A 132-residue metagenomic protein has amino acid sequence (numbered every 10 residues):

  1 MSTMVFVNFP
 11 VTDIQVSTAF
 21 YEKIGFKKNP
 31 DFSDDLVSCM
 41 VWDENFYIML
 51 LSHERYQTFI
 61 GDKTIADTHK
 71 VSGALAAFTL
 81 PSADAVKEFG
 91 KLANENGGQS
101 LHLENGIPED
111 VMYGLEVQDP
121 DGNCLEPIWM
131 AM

Functional and structural regions predicted by a protein language model:
M1-T18, L75-F78, A131-M132: N-terminal beta-strand motif that seeds the catalytic metal site of vicinal oxygen chelate
M1-T3, H69-G73, E109: Short glycine-enriched loop/turn motifs at secondary-structure junctions
N8-Q57: Core segments of cupin and vicinal oxygen chelate
V11, T18, K28, S38-M40 (+4 more regions): A structural feature recognizing the 12-helix transmembrane core of secondary solute carriers
V37, Y47, A77, G114-L115: Short hydrophobic/aromatic beta-strand element in the GNAT-like acyltransferase core that lines or flanks the acyl-donor
H53-D67: Short, flexible, mixed-charge acidic loops at enzyme active sites
K70-A93, G98: Mid-chain, well-packed structural core segment of small domains
G90-M132: Vicinal oxygen chelate
